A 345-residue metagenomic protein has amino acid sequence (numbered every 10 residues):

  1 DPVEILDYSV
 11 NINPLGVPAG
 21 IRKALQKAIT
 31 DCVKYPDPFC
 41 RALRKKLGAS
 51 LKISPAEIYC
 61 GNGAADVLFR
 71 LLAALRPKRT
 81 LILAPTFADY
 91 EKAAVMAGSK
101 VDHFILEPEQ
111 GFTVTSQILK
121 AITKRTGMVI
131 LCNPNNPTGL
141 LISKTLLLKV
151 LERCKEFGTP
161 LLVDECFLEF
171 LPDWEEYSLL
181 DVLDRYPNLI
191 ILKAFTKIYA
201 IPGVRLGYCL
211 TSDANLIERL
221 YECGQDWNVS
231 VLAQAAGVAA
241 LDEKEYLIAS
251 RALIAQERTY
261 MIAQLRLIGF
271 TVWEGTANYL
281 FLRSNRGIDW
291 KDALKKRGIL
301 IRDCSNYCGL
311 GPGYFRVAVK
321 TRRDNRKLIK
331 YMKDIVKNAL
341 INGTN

Functional and structural regions predicted by a protein language model:
D1-K34, A49, T159: N-terminal "arm"/small-domain region of PLP-dependent enzymes with the aminotransferase-like
G16-P18, F39, N188-W273: PLP-dependent aminotransferase class I/II
V33-P36, R41-T80: Phosphate-binding glycine-rich loop
A73-L131: PLP-dependent aminotransferase-like
A97, E156-F157, Y186, I268: Helix C-cap/helix->beta junction micro-motif
E109-L171, A339: Active-site phosphate-binding strand-loop segment of PLP-dependent enzymes
T145, K296-R297, N306-N345: PLP-dependent enzyme catalytic core of the Aspartate aminotransferase-like
A255, L267-R297: Conserved PLP-binding catalytic core of the aspartate aminotransferase-like
